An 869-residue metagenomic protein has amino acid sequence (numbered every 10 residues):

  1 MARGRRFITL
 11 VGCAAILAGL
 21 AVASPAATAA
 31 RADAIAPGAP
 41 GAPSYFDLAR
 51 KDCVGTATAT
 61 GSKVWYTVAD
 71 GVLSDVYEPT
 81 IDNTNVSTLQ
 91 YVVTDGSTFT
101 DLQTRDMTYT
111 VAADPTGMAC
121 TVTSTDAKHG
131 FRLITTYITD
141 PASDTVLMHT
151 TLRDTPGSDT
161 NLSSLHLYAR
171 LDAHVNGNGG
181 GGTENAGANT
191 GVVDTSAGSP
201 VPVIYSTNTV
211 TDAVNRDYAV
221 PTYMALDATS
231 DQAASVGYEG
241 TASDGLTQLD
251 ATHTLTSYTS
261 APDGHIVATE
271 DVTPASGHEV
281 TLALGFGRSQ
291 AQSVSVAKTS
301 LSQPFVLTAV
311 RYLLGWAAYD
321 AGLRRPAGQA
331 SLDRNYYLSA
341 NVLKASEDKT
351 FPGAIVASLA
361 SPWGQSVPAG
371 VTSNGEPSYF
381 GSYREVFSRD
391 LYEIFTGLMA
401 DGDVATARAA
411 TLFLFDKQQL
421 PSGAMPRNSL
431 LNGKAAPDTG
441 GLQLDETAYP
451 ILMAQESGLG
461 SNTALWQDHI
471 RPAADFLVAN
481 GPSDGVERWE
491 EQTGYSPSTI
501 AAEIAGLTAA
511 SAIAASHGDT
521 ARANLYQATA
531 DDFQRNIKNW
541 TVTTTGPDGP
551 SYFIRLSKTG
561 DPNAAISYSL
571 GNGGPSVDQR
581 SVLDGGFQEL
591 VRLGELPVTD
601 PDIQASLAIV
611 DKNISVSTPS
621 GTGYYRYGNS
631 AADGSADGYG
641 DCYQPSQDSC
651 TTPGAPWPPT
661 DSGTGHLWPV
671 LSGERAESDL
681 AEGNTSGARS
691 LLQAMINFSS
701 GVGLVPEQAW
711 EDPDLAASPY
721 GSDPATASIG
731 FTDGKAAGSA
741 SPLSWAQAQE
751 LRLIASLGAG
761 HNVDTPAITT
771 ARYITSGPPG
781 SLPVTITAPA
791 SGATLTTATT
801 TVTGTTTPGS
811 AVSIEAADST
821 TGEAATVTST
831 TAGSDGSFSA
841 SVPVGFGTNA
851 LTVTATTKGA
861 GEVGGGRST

Functional and structural regions predicted by a protein language model:
R31-P40, H129-R132, D140-H149, R153-S382 (+2 more regions): Acidic/polar, glycine-enriched structural segments that form the non-catalytic walls/loops of the carbohydrate-binding
D33-T125, I204-D244, G315-R325, Q329: An extended acidic
D33-T80, I394, L430, P437-A454 (+3 more regions): C-terminal capping/lid segments that line or modulate ligand- or cofactor-binding pockets
L152-D154, A321-G328, L338-S346, Y392-A405 (+5 more regions): Well-ordered alpha-helical scaffold segments within catalytic/enzyme domains
T155, G182-E184, S196, S206-T207 (+6 more regions): Aromatic-rich carbohydrate-recognition surfaces in CAZymes
G179, V201-V236, P326-A327, S331-N335 (+6 more regions): Extended ligand-binding clefts on enzyme/binding-domain cores
L343-F351, D403-P426, L459, L465-V486 (+6 more regions): Long, well-ordered core segments of solenoidal/helical folds
P779-T869: Ser/Thr-rich low-complexity repeats and stalk/linker segments
